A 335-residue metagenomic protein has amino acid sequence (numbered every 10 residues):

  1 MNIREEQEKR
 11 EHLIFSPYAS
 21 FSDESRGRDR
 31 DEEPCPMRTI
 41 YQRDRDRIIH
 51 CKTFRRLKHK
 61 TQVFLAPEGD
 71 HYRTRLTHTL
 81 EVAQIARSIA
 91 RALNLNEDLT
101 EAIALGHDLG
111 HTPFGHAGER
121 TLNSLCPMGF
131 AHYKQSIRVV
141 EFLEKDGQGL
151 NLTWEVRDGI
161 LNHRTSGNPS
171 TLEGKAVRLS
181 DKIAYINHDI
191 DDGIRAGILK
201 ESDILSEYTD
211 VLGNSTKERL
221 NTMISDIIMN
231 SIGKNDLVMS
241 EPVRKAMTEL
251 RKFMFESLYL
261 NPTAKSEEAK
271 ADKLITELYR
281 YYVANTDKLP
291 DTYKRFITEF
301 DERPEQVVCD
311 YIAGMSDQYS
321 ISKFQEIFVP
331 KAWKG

Functional and structural regions predicted by a protein language model:
M1-T79, A83-I89, N96-E97, G129-G335: Histidine-centered, transition-metal-coordinating active-site segments
L99, I103, D108-D146: A generic, well-ordered mixed alpha/beta core segment in the N-terminal half of proteins
